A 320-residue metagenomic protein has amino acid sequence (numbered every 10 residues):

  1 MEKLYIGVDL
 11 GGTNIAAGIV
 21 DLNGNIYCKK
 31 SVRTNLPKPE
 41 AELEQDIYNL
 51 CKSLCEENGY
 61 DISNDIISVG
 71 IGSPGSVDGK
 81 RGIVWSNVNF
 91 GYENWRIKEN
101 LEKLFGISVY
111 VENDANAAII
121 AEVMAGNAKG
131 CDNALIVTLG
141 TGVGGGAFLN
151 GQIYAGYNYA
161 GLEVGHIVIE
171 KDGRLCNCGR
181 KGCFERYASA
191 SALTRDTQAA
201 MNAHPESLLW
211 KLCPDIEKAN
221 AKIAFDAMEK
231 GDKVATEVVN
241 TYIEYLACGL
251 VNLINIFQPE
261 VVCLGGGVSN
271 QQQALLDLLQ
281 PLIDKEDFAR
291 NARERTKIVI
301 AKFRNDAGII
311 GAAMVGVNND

Functional and structural regions predicted by a protein language model:
M1-S68, D78-R81, E99-I107, A121-C131 (+3 more regions): ATP-binding/phosphotransfer module of carbohydrate and carboxylate kinases, centering on a glycine-rich
D9, S68-P74, I136-G142, G146-F148: Short beta-strand segments
N14, A117, T141-G144, K171: Conserved A3 ("GATE") glycine/threonine-rich loop of ANL adenylate-forming enzymes
G82-E93: A charged helix-plus-loop insertion that forms the helical arch/lid used to bind and gate nucleic-acid substrates
V109-N113: General beta-strand structural signal in soluble alpha/beta enzymes
F148-L149, I153-Y154: Catalytic-core segment of enzymes that process non-peptidic bonds
A160-E163: Structural signature of FAD isoalloxazine-binding scaffolds in flavoprotein oxidoreductases
